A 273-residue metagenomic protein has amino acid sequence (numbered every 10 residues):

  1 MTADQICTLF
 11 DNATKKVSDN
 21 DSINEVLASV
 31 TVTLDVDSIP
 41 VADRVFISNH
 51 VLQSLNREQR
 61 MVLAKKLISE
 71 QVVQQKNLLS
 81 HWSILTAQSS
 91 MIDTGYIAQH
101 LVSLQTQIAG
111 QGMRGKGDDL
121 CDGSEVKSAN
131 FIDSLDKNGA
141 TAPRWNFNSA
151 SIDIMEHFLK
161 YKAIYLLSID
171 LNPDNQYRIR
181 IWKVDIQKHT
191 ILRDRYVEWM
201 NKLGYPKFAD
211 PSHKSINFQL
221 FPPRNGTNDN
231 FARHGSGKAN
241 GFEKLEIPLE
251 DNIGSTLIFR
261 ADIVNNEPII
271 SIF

Functional and structural regions predicted by a protein language model:
M1-D118, D122, K127-F273: Nucleic-acid endonuclease domains
